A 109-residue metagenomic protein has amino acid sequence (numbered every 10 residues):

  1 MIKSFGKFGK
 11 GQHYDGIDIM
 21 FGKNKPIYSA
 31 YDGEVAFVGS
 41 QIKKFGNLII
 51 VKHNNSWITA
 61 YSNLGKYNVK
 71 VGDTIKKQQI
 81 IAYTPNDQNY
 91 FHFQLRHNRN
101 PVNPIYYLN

Functional and structural regions predicted by a protein language model:
M1, Y61, I81: Short alpha-helical segments in extracytoplasmic peptidoglycan/chitin-binding modules and envelope-associated proteins
M1-G46, V102: Surface-exposed, glycine-biased beta-strand/turn segments
F5, L64-V69: Hydrophobic pocket-lining residues within nucleotide cofactor-binding pockets
G6-K7, G22-N24, S40-Q41, K52-S56 (+3 more regions): Solvent-exposed coil/turn segments that connect beta secondary-structure elements in extracytoplasmic/periplasmic
I17, K25, T59, Y67 (+2 more regions): Glycine-centered loop/turn positions within well-structured domains that cap or flank conserved ligand/cofactor-binding
F21, A30, V69-K70, I75-K76: Surface-exposed strand-loop junctions at beta-sheet edges and helix termini that form docking/interaction patches
A30-G65, N89-H92: Zn2+-dependent peptidoglycan hydrolase active-site motif and core
I49, V71-N109: Conserved, short, structured surface segments that act as functional micro-motifs
